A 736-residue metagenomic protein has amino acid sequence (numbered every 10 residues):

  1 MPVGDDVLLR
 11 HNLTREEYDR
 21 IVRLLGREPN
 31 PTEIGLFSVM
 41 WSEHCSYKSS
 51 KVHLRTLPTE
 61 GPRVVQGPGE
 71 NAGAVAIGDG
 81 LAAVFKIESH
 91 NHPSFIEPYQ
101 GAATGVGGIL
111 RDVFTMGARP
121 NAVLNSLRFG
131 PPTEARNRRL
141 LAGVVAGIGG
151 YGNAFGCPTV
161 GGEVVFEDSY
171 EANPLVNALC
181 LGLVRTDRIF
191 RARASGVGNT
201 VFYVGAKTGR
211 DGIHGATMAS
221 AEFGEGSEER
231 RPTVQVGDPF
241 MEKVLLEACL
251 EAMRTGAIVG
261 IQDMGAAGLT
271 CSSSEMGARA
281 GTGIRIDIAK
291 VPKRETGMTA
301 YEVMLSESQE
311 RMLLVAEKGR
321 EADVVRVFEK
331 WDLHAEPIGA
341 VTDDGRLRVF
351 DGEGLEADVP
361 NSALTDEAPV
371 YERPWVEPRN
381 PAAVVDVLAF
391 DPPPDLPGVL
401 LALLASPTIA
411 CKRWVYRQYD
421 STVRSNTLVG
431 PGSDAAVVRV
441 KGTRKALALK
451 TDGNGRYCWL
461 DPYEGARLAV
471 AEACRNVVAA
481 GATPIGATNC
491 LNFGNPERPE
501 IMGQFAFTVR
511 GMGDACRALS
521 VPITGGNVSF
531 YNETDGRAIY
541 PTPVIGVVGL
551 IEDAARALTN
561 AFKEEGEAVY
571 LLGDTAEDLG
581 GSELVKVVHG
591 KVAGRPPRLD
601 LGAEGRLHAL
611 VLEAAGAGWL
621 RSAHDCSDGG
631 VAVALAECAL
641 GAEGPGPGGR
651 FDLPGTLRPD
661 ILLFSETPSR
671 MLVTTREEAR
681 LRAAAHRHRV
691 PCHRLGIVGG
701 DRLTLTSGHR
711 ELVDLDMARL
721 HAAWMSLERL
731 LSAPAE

Functional and structural regions predicted by a protein language model:
M1-E736: Glycine/proline-enriched, intrinsically flexible loops and inter-domain linkers
